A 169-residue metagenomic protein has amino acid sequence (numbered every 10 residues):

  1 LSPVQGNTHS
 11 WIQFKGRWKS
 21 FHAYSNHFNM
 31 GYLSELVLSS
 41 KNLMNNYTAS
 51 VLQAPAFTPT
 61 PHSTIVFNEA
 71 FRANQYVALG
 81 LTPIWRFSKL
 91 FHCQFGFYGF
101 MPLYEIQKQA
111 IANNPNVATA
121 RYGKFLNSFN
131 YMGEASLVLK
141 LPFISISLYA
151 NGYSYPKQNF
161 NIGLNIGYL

Functional and structural regions predicted by a protein language model:
L1-S88, H92-I111, T119-A120: C-terminal outer-membrane beta-barrel translocator/porin domains of Gram-negative envelope proteins and their
H9, R72-N74, S128-N130, K157-N159: Short coil/turn motifs at beta-sheet boundaries
L38, L81, A135-L137, I166: Short beta-strand element of the conserved SAM-dependent methyltransferase core
V51, N114-P115, I166-Y168: Juxtamembrane/interface motifs at transmembrane-helix termini
A118-Y149: C-terminal structured domain segments
V138-I144, Q158-L169: Outer-membrane beta-barrel "beta-signal"
A150-P156: A short, acidic, flexible beta-alpha connecting loop/helix-capping segment that sits on the rim of active
